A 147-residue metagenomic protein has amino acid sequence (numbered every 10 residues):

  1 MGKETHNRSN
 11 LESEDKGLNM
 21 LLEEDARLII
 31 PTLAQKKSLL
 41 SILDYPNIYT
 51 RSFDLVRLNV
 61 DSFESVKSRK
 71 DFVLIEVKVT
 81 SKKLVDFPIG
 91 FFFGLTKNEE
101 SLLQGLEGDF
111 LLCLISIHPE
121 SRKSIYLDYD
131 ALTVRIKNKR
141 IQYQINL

Functional and structural regions predicted by a protein language model:
M1-D44: Acidic-basic catalytic patches of nuclease active cores, encompassing PD-(D/E)XK and other metal-cofactor nuclease
D25, N59-F63, K82: Alpha-helix capping/termination and helix-coil
Q35-R69: Active-site metal-binding core of divalent-cation-utilizing nuclease and nuclease-like domains
R51, D71-V73, G108: Residues that flank catalytic or metal-binding motifs in active/ligand-binding sites
L55-R57, D71-K83: Conserved catalytic cores of phosphodiester-cleaving nucleases, focusing on short active-site segments
V77-V79, K97, I117: Residues immediately flanking
S81-G105: Mg2+/Mn2+-dependent nuclease catalytic core
Q104-L147: Domain-level recognition of nuclease-like catalytic cores that cleave nucleotide substrates
